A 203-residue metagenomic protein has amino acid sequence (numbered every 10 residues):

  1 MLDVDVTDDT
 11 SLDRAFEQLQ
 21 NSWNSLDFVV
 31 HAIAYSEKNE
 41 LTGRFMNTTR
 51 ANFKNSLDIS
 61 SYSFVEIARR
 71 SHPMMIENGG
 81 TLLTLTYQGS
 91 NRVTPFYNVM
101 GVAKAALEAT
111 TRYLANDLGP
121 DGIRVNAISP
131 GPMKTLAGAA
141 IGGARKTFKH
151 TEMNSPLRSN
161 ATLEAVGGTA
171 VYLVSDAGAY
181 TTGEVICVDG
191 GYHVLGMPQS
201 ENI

Functional and structural regions predicted by a protein language model:
L2-N24, H31-K54, P73, F96-V99 (+2 more regions): Conserved mid-core segment of classical short-chain dehydrogenase/reductases
F16, A68, M75, T111-R112 (+2 more regions): Short-chain dehydrogenase/reductase
A34-H72, I76-P120, P132-K134, Y192: Catalytic loop of short-chain dehydrogenase/reductase
G119, R124, T181-G183: Short, small/polar-rich loop/turn modules that mediate ligand/substrate recognition or access, typified
P120, P130-S155, L195-I203: A glycine/serine/threonine-rich, flexible loop-to-helix segment that serves as the NAD(P) cofactor-binding "lid"
R124-K134, V174-A177, C187-D189: Conserved SDR Rossmann-fold cofactor-binding beta-strand/turn motif
S155-V166, A177: A conserved structural motif in NAD(P)-dependent oxidoreductases
V171, T182-I203: Short C-terminal tail/terminal secondary-structure segment of NAD(P)H-dependent dehydrogenase/reductase domains
